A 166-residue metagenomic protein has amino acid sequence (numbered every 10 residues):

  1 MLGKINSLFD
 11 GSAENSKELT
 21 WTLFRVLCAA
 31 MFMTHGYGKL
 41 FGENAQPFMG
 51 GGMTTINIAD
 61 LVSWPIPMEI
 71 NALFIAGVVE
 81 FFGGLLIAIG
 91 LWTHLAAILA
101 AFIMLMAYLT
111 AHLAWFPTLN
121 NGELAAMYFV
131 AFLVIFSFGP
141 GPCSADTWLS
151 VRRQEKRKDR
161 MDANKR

Functional and structural regions predicted by a protein language model:
M1-P47, W64-V78, F82, I89-R166: Extended, low-polarity transmembrane helix blocks
E43-I58: Short Gly/aromatic-enriched secondary-structure transition segments
I58-D60, L85: Residues within well-ordered alpha helices
